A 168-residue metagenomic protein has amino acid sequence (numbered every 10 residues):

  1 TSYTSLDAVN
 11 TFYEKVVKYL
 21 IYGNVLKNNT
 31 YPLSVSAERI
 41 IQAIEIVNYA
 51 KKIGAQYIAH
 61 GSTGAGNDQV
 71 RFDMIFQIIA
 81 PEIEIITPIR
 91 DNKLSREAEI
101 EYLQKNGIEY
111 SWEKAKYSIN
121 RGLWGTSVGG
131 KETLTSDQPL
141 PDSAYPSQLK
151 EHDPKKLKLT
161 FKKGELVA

Functional and structural regions predicted by a protein language model:
T1-A168: Nucleotide-activated chemistry modules centered on ATP-dependent adenylation/adenylyltransferase
